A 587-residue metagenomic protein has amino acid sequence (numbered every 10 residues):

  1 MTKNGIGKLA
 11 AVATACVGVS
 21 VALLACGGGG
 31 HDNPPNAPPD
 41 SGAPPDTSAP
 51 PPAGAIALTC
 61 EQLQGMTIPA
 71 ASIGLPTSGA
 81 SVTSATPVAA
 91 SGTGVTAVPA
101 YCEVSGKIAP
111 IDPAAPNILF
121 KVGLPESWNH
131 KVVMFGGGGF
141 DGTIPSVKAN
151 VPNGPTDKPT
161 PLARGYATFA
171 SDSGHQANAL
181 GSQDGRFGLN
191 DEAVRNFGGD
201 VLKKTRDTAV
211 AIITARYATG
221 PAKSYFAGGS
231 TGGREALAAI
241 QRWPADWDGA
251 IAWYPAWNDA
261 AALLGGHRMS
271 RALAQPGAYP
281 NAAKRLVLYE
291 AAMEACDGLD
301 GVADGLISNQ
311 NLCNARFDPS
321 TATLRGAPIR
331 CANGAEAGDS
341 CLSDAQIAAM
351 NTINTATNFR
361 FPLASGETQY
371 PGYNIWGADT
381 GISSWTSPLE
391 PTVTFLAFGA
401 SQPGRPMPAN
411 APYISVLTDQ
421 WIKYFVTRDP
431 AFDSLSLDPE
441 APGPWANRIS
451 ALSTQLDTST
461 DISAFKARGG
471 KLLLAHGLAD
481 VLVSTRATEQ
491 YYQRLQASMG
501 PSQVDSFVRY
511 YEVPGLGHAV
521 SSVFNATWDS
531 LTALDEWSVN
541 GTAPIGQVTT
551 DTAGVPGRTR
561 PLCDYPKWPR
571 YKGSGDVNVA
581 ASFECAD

Functional and structural regions predicted by a protein language model:
A22-A25: C-terminal motif of bacterial Sec signal peptides marking the signal peptidase cleavage site
H31-K131, I144-A149, G154-T156, A303-I307 (+4 more regions): Catalytic-loop region of hydrolases
N129, G138-A218, L264-G265, R428-A446 (+2 more regions): Cap/lid segment of the alpha/beta-hydrolase catalytic domain
T219-S230: Alpha/beta-hydrolase fold nucleophile elbow
G228-A238: Glycine-rich nucleophile elbow surrounding the catalytic serine of serine-hydrolase chemistry
A238-I240, A245-N358: A catalytic-pocket lid/entrance helix-loop region that shapes and gates access to the active site across common
L473-H476: Short beta-strand/loop motif that positions the catalytic acidic residue of the alpha/beta-hydrolase fold
F507-S521, A553-V555: Histidine-bearing beta->alpha loop at or near hydrolase active sites
